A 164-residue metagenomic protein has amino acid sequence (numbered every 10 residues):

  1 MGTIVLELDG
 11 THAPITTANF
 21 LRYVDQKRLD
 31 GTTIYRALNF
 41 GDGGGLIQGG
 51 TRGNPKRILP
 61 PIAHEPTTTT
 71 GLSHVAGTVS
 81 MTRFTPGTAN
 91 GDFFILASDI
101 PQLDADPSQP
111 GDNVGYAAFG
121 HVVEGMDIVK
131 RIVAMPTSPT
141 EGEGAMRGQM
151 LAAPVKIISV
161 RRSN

Functional and structural regions predicted by a protein language model:
M1-N164: Cyclophilin-like peptidyl-prolyl cis-trans isomerases
